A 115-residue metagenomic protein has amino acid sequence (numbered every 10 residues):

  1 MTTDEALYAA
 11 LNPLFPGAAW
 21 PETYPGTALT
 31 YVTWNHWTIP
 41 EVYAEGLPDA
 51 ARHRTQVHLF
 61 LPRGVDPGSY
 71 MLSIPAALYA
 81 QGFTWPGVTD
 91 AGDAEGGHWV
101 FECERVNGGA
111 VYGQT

Functional and structural regions predicted by a protein language model:
M1-E45, Y70, G113: Small/polar-rich, solvent-exposed N-terminal microdomains that initiate assembly or binding
E5, P13, V57, A91-A94: Short linear motifs in intrinsically disordered/low-complexity regions
P25, P48, G92-A94: Sterically constrained small-residue positions within well-ordered secondary structures of folded domains
T38-P40, A51-Q56, A76-A80, V106: Short, low-complexity, polar/charged sequence segments that are solvent-exposed and flexible
E45-G46, Q56-L61, Q81-W85, A110-V111: Glycine-rich loops and low-complexity Gly/Arg-rich segments that provide flexible linkers or classic glycine-based
D49-V65, G97-G108: Oligomerization/assembly interface segments of phage tail-like spikes and tubes
T55, Y70-M71: Low-complexity, charged, repeat-rich alpha-helical/coil interaction segments
M71-T115: Acidic-leaning, charged glycine-interspersed low-complexity segments
